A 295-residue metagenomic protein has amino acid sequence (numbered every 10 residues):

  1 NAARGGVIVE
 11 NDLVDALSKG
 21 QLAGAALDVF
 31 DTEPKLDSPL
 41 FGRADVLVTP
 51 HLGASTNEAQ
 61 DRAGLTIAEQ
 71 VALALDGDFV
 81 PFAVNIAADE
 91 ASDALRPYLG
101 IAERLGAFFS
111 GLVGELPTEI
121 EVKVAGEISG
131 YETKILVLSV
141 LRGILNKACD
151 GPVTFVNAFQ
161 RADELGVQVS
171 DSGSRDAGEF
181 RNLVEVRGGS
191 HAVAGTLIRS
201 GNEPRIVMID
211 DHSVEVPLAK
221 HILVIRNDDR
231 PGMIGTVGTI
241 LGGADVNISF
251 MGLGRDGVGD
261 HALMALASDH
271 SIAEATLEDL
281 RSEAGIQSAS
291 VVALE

Functional and structural regions predicted by a protein language model:
A2-L112, S129, S290-A293: Rossmann-like dinucleotide-binding domain for NAD(H)/NADP(H)
A88-E295: A conserved regulatory-domain signal marking ACT and ACT-like small-molecule sensing domains and adjacent regulatory
